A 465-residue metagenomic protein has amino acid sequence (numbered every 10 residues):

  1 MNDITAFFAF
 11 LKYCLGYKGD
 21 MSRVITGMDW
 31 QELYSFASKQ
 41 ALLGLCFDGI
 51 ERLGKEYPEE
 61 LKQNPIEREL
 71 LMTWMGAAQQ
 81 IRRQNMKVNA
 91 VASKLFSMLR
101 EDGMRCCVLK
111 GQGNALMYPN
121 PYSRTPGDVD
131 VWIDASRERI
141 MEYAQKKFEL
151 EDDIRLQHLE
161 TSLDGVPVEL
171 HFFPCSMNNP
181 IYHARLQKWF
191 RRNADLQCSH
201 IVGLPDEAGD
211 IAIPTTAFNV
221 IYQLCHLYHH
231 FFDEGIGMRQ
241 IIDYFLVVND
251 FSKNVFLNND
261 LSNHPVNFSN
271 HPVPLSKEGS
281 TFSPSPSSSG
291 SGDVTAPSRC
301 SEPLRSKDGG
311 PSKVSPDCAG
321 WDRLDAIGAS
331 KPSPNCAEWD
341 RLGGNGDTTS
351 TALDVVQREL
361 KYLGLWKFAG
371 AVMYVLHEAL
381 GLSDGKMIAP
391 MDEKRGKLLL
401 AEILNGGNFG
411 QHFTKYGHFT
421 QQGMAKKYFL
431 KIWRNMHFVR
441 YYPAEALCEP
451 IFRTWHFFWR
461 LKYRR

Functional and structural regions predicted by a protein language model:
M1-G127, W132-F256, D347-R465: Conserved NTP-donor binding/palm subdomain of two-metal-ion nucleotidyltransferases/polymerases, i.e., the charged
E56, E60-Q63, Q197-D206, S252-S350: Intrinsic disorder/low-complexity segments
